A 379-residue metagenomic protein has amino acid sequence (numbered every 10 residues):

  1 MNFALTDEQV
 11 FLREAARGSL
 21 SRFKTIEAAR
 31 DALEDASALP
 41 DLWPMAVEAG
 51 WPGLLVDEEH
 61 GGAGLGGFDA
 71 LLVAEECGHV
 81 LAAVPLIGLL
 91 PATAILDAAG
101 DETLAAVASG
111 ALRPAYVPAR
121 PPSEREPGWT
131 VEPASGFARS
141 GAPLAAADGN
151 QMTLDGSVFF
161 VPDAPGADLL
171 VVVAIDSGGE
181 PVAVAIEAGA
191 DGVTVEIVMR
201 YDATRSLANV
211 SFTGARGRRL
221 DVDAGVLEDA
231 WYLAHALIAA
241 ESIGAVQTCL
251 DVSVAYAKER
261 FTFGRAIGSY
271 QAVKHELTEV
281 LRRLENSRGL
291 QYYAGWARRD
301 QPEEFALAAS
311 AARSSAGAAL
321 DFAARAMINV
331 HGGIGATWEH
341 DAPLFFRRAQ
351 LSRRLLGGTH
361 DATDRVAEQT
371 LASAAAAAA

Functional and structural regions predicted by a protein language model:
M1-V80, M152, Y232-A379: Alpha-helical interface subdomain recognition
P52-V56, L72-A74, P85, A115-V117 (+1 more regions): Short, conserved beta-strand segments within well-ordered enzyme catalytic domains that often line or immediately flank
A63, D101-I186: Glycine-rich, Trp-frequent "lid" loop and neighboring beta-strands that shape and gate the flavin cofactor pocket
A83-D101: N-terminal glycine-rich flavin-associated loop
G128-S135, F160-V161, E187-R219: Flexible, small-/acidic-enriched active-site or ligand-binding loops
L170-V172, S211, I243: Well-ordered beta-strand segments characteristic of repetitive beta-sheet solenoids
L220, A224-V226: Adenine nucleotide phosphate-binding catalytic loops in nucleotide-utilizing enzymes
L227-W231: Select transmembrane alpha-helical segments in multipass membrane proteins
